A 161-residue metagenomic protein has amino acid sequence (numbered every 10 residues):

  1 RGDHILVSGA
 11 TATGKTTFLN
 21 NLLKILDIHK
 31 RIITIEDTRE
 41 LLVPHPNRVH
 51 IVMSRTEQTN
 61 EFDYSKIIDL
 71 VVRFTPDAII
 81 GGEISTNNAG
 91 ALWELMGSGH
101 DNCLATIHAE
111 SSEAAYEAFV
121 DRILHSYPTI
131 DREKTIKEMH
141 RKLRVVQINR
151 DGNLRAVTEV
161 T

Functional and structural regions predicted by a protein language model:
G2-S8, N21-K142, I148-D151: Switch/coupling sub-region of P-loop NTPases
A12: Walker A (P-loop) phosphate-binding loop of P-loop NTPases
K15: Conserved lysine of the Walker
R150-T161: NTP-dependent small-molecule kinase module
